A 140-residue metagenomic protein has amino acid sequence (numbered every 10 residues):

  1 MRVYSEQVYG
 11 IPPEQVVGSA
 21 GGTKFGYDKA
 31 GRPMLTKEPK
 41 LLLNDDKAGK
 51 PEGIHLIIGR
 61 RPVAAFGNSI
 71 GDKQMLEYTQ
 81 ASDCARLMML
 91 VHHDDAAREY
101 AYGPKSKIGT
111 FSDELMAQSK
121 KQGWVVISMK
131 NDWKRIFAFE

Functional and structural regions predicted by a protein language model:
M1-E140: C-terminal cap/substrate-recognition subdomain and adjoining C-terminal extension of metal-dependent phosphatase-like
